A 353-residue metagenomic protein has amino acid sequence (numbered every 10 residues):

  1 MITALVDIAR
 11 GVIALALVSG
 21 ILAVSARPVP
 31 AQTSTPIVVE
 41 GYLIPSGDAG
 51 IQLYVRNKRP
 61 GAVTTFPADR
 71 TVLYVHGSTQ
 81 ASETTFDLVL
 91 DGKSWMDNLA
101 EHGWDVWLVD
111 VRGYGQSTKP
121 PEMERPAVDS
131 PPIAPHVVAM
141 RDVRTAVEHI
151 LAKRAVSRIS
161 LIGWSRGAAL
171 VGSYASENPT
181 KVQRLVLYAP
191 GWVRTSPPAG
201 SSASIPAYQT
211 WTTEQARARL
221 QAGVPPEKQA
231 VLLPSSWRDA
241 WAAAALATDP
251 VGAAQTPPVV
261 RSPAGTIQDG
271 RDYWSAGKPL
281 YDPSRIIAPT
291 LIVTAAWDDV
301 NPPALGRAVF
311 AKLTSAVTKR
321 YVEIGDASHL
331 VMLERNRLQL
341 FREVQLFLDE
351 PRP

Functional and structural regions predicted by a protein language model:
Q32-F66: N-terminal cap/lid segment of alpha/beta-hydrolase-fold proteins
T64-W107: Short, surface-exposed "cap/lid" segments of acyl-processing enzymes
D129-K153: Alpha/beta-hydrolase active-site loop
R154-S165: Alpha/beta-hydrolase fold nucleophile elbow
S196-L291: Alpha/beta-hydrolase
L291-D298: Conserved strand-to-loop "acid loop" that flanks and positions the catalytic carboxylate
D299-L305: Conserved alpha/beta-hydrolase "acid-adjacent" motif
A327-R337: Catalytic histidine-centered segment of alpha/beta-hydrolase-like enzymes
